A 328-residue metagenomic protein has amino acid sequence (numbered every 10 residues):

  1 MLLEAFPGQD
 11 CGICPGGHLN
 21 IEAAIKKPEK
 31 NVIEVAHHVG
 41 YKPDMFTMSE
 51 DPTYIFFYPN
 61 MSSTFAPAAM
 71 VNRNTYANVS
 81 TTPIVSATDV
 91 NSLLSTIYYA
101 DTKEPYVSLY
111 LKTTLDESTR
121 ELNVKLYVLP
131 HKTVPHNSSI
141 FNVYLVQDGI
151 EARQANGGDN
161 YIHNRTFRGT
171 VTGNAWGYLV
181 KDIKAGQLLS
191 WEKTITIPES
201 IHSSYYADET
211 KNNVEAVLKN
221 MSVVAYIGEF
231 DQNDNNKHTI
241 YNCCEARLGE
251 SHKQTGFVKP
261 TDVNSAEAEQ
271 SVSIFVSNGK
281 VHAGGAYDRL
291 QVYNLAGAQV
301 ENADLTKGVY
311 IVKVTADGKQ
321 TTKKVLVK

Functional and structural regions predicted by a protein language model:
M1, K259-D262: Boundary/junction segments of secreted and surface-exposed precursor proteins
M1-I33, H37: Local sequence-structure signature of Cys/Sec-based thiol-disulfide redox active-site neighborhoods
L2, Y106-Y110, A268-I274: Proline-enriched interdomain boundary motifs that mark the N-terminal boundary and often initiate the first structured
K30-K259: Short, conserved sequence motifs used for protein processing/export or organelle targeting and for catalysis
V263-K328: C-terminal outer-membrane/trafficking sorting elements
